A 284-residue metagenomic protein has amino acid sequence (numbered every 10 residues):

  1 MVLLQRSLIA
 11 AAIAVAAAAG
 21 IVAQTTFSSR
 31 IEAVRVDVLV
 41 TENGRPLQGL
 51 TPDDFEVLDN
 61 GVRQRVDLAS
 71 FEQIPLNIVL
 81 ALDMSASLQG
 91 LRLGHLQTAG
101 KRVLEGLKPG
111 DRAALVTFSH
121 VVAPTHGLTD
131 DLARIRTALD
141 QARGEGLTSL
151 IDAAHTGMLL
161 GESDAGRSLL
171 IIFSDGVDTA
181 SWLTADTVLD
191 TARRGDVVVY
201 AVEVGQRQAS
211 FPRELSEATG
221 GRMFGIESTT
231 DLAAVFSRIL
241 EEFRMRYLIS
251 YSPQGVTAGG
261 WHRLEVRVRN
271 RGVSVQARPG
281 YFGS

Functional and structural regions predicted by a protein language model:
M1-Q5: N-terminal secretory signal peptides that target proteins for export/translocation
R6-G20: Bacterial N-terminal signal peptides
A23-S284: Scaffold/interface architecture of coatomer-like assemblies
